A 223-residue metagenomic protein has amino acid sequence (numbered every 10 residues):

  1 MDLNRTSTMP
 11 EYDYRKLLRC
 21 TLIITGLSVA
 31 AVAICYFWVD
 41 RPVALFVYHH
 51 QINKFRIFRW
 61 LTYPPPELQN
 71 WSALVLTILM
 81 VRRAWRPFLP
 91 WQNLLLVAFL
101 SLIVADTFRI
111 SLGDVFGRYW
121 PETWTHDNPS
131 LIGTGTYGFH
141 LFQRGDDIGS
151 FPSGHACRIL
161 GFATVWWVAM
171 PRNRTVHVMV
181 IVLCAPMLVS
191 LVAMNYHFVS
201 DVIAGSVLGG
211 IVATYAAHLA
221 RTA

Functional and structural regions predicted by a protein language model:
D2-T77, G113-G138, F142: N-terminal transmembrane-helix/juxtamembrane module of multi-pass inner/ER membrane proteins
N4-T6, F37, I78-F88, W167-R172 (+1 more regions): Structural signal for the C-terminal ends of transmembrane alpha-helices and the immediately following loop
P10-I24, T134-A223: Membrane-embedded catalytic cores of phosphoryl/pyrophosphoryl-handling enzymes
T21, T25-V29, A33, W71 (+4 more regions): Alpha-helical transmembrane spans of integral membrane proteins, capturing the lipid-embedded, hydrophobic core of TM
A30-Y36, L102-I110, V182-N195: Aromatic-anchored segments of alpha-helical transmembrane domains
F37, R41, D106-I110, D114 (+1 more regions): Transmembrane alpha-helical segments of multi-pass membrane transport proteins and ion-pumping complexes
L45, P90-V176: Membrane-interface loops
P65-L79, L96-L100, H155-I159: Hydrophobic alpha-helical transmembrane segments
